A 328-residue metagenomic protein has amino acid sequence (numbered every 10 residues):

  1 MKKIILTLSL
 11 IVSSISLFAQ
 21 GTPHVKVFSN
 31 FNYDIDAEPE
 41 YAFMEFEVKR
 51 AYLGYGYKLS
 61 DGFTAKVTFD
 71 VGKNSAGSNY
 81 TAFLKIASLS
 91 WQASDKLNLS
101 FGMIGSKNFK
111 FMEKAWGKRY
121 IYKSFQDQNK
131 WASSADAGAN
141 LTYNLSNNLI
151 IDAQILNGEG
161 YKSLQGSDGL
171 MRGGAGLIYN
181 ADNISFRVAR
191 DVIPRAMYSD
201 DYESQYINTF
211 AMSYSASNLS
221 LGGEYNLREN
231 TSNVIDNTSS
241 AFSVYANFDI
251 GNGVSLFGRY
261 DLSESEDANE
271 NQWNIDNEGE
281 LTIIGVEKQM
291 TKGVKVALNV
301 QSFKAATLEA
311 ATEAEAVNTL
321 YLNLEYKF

Functional and structural regions predicted by a protein language model:
I4-S13: Sec-dependent N-terminal signal peptides
I15-A19: Sec/Tat signal peptide C-region and signal peptidase I cleavage site
Q20-H24: Sec-dependent signal peptide cleavage junction
F28-A42, S75-N79, S90-Q92, M103 (+2 more regions): Outer-membrane beta-barrel pore domains
F28-Y41, A76, K96-I178, P194 (+1 more regions): Surface-exposed coil loops of outer-membrane beta-barrel proteins
F46-K73, N144, I150, S215-L227: Surface-exposed extracellular loop regions of Gram-negative outer-membrane beta-barrel proteins
K66-I86, Q165-D168: Outer-membrane beta-barrel proteins
D70, A82, I86, G138 (+3 more regions): Subset of outer-membrane beta-barrel
